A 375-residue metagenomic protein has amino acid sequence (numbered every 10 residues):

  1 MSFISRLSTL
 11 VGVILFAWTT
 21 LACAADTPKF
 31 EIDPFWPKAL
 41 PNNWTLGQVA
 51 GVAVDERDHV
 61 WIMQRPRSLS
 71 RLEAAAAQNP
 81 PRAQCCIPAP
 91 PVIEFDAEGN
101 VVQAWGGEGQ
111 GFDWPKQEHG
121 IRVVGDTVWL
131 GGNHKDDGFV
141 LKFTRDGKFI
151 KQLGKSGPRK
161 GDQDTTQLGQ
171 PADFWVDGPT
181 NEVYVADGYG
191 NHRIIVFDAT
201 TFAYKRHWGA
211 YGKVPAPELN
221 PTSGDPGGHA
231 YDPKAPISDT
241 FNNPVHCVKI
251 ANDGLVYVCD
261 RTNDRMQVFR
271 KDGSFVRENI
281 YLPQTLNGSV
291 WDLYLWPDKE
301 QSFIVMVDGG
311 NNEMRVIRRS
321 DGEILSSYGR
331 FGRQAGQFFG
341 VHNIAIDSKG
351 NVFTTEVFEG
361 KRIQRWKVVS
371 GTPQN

Functional and structural regions predicted by a protein language model:
M1-L7: N-terminal secretory signal peptides that target proteins for export/translocation
S8-T20: Bacterial N-terminal signal peptides
A25-N375: Eukaryotic scaffold repeat domains enriched in small/polar residues
